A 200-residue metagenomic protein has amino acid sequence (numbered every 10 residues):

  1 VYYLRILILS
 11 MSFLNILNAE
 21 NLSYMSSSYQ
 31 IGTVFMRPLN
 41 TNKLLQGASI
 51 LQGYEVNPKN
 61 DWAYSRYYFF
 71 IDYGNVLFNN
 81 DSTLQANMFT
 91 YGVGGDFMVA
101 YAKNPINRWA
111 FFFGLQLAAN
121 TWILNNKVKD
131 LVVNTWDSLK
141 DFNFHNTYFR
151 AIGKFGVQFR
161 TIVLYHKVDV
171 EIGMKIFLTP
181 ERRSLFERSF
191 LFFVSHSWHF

Functional and structural regions predicted by a protein language model:
V1-N21: Cleavable N-terminal export/targeting peptides
S10-S12, G53, G92-G95, G114 (+2 more regions): Small side chains
N18-E55, S197-H199: Short glycine/proline- and aromatic-enriched beta-strand/turn motifs that initiate or cap beta-hairpins
E20-S27, K59-Y67, N107-F113, L164-V170 (+1 more regions): Outer-envelope beta-barrel architecture signal
Q30-G32, Y64, F70-D72, S195-S197: Surface-exposed fibrous attachment elements
V34-L45, Y73-T90, N120-Y148, P180-E187: Extracellular/periplasm-exposed beta-strand and loop segments of Gram-negative cell-envelope proteins, dominated by
L44-N126: Gram-negative (and chloroplast) outer-membrane scaffold detector with strong preference for beta-barrel transmembrane
D72-V76, D141-F200: Predominantly the C-terminal beta-signal and adjacent terminal strand-loop region of outer-membrane beta-barrel
